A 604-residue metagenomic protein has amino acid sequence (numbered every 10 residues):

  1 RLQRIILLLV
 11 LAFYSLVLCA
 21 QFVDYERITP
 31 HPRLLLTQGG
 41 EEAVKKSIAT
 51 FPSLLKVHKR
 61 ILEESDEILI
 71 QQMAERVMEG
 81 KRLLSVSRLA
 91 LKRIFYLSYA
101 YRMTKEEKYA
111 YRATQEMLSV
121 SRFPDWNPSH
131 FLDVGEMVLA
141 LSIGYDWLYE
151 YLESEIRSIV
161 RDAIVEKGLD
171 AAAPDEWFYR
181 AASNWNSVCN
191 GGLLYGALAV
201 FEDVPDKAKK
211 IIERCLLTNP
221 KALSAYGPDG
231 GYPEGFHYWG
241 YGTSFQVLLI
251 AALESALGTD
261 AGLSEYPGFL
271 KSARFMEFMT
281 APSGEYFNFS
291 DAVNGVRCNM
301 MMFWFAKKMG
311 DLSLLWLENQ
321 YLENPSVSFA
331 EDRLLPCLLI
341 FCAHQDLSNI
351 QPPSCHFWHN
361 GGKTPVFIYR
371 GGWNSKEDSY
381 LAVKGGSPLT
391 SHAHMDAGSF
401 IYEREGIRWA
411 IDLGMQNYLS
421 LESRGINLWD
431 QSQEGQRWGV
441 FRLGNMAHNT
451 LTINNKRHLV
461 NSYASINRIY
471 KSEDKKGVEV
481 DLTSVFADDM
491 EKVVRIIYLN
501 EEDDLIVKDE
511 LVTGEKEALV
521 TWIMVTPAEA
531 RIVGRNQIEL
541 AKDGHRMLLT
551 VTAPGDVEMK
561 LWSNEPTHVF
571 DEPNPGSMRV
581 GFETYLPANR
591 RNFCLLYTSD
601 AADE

Functional and structural regions predicted by a protein language model:
R1-I6: Bacterial N-terminal signal peptides that target proteins for export
Q21, Q320-S328, S420-S599: CBM-like, beta-strand-rich accessory domains located in the C-terminal region of large, secreted polysaccharide-active
F22-I28, P32, A43, G371-E434 (+1 more regions): Terminal accessory carbohydrate-recognition/targeting modules of carbohydrate-active enzymes
R33, G39-E41, S47-I48, L54-L62 (+2 more regions): Aromatic-lined, polymer-binding surfaces characteristic of secreted/periplasmic polysaccharide-degrading enzymes
V200, Y241-W409, Y470-K475, E479-D481 (+1 more regions): Carbohydrate-active enzyme catalytic cores, enriched for enzymes that act on polyanionic acidic polysaccharides
D600-E604: A short, hydrophobic C-terminal helix/tail in secreted or cell-surface proteins
